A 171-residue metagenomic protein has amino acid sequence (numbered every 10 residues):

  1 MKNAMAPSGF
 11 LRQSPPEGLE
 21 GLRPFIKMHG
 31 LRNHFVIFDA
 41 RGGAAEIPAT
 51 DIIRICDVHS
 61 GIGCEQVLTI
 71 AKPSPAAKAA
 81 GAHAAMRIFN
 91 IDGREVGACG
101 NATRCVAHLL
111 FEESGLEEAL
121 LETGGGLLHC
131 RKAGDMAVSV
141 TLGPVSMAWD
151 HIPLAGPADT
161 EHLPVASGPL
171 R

Functional and structural regions predicted by a protein language model:
M1-N3, L170-R171: Short intrinsically disordered, low-complexity coil segments enriched in acidic
K2-D135: A glycine-rich beta-to-alpha transition motif near the start of alpha/beta enzyme domains, typified by
V58, D159-T160: Bulky hydrophobic/aromatic packing residues
N90, T123-G125, K132-G134, V140-P144 (+2 more regions): Short, structured patches in soluble enzyme cores that scaffold and shape functional sites
S114-G115, P153, P164: Glycine-centered secondary-structure boundary/capping sites
S146-H151: Short, charged/polar, Gly/Pro-enriched secondary-structure boundary elements
P153-D159: Short, conserved active-site entrance elements at the starts or edges of catalytic domains
E161-R171: Internal active-site segments that recognize and position negatively charged phosphoryl groups and nucleotide moieties
